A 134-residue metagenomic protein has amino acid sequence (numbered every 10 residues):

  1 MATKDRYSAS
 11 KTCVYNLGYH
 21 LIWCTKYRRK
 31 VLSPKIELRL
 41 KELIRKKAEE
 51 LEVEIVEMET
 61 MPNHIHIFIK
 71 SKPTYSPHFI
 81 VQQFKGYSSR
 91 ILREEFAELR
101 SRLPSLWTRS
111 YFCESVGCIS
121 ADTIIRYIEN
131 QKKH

Functional and structural regions predicted by a protein language model:
M1-H134: Basic nucleic-acid-binding interfaces
